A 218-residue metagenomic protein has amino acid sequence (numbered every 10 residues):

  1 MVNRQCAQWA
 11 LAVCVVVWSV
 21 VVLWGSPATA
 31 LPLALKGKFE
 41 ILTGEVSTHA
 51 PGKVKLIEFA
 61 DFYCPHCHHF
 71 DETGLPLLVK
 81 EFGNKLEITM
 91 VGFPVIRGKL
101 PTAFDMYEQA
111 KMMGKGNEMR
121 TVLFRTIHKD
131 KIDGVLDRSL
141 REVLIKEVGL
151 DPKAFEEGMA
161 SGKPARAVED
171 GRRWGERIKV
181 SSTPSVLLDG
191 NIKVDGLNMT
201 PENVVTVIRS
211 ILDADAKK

Functional and structural regions predicted by a protein language model:
V2-R97, R172, E176-R177, D213-K218: Extracytoplasmic thiol/disulfide redox context detector
V21, S47-A50, A110, K131 (+3 more regions): Short N-terminal micro-motifs specific to bacterial/archaeal maturation and metal-cluster initiation sites
L31, K146-K218: C-terminal cap of thioredoxin/glutaredoxin-like
G52-K53, C67-D71, I96-A103, M112-G116 (+5 more regions): Solvent-exposed, acidic/flexible segments
K55-I57, N84-E87, E118-V122, G149-P152 (+1 more regions): A short alpha-helix capping/helix-coil boundary motif
E72-V79, A103-Y107, R120, R141-E142 (+4 more regions): Extracytoplasmic/secreted envelope proteins and their assembly/folding machinery, especially bacterial periplasmic
E81-M112, N117-L144: Structural microenvironment flanking redox-active thiols in thiol-disulfide oxidoreductases
